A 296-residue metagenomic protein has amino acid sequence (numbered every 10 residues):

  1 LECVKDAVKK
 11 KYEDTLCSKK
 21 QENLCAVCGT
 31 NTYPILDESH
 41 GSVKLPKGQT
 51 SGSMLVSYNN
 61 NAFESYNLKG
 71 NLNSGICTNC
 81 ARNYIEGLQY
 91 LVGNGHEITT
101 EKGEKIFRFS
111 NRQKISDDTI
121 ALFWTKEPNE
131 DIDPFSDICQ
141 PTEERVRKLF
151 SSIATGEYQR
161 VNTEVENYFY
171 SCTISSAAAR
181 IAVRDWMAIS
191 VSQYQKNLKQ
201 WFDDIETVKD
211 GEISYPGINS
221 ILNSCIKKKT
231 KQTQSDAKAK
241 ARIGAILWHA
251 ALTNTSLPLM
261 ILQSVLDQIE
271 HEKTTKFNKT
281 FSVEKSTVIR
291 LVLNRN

Functional and structural regions predicted by a protein language model:
L1-T15, T32-N296: Extended alpha-helical scaffolding segments
K19-K20: Flanking scaffold residues of small Cys/His-coordinated metal-binding clusters
L24: The −1 position to Zn-ligating cysteines in a subset of zinc-ribbon hairpins
C28: Short Cys/His-rich metal-coordination motifs, predominantly Zn2+-binding knuckles/fingers
